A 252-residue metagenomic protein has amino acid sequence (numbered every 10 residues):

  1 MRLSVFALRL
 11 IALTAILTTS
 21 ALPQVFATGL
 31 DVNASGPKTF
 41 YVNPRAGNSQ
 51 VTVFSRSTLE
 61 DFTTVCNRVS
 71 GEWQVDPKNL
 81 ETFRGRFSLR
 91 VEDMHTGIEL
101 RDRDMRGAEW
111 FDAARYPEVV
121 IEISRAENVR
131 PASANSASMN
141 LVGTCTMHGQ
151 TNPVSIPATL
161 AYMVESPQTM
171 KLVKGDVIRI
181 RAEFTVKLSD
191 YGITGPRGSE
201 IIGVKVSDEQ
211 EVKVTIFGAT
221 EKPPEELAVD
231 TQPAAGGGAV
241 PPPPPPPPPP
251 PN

Functional and structural regions predicted by a protein language model:
M1-I11: Bacterial N-terminal signal peptides that target proteins for export
R2-L3, S20-F26: Long, low-complexity, intrinsically disordered N-terminal extensions of eukaryotic proteins, enriched
R9-A21: Bacterial N-terminal signal peptides
Q24-N252: Low-complexity, acidic/polar, glycine-enriched regions of mature
